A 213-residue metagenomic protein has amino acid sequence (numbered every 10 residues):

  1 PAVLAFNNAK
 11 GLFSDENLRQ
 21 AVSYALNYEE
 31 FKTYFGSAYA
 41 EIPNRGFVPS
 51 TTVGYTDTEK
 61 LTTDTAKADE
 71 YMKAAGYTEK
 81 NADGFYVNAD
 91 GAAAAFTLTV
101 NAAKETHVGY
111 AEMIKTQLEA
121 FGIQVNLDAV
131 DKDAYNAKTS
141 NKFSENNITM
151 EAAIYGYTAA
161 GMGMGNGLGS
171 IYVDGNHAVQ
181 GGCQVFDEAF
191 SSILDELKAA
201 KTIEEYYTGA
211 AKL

Functional and structural regions predicted by a protein language model:
P1-K10, T33: Extracellular/periplasmic solute-recognition and catalytic clefts
N7-G11, T99-A103, V130: Short strand-loop junctions, especially beta-strand C-caps/beta-turns that link beta-sheets to coils or alpha-helices
A9, L18-R19, F31, A68 (+1 more regions): Short, hydrophobic alpha-helical packing/hinge segments within bilobed ligand-binding/sensory domains
S14-T116, K212: Append "and occasionally in soluble cytosolic enzymes with long acidic Gly/Pro-rich linkers
K32, V125-N136, N166-L213: Extracytoplasmic/peripheral linker and loop segments enriched in polar/acidic and small residues with frequent Thr/Pro
E119-D174: Periplasmic binding protein-like
